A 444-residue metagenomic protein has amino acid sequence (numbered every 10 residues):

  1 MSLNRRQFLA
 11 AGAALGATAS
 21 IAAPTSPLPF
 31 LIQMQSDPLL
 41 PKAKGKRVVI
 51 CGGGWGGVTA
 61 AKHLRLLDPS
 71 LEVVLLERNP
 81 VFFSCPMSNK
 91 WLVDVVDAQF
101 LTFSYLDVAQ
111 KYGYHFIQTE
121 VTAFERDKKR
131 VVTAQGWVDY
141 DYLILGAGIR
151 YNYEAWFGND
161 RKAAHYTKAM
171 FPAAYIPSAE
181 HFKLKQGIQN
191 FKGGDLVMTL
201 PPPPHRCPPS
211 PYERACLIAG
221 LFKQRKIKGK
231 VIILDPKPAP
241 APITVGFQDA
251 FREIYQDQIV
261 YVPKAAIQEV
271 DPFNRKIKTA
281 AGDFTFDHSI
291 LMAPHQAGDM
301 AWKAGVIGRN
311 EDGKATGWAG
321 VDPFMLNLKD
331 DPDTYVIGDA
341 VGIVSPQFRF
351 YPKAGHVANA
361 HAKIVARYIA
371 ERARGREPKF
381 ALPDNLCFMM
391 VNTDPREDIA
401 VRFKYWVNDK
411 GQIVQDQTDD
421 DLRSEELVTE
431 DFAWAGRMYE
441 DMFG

Functional and structural regions predicted by a protein language model:
M1-G16: N-terminal secretory signal peptides and thylakoid transit peptides that target proteins across membranes
Q35-H115, P202-I243: Beta1-alpha1 glycine-rich phosphate/pyrophosphate-binding loop at the start of Rossmann-like nucleotide-binding domains
K44, I399-G444: C-terminal auxiliary extensions adjacent to catalytic cores
K111, H115-A123, V131, G220-T316 (+1 more regions): A Rossmann-like FAD-binding core segment of flavoenzymes
D139-G148, D287-P294: Short hydrophobic core segments
G148-Q224: Glycine-rich dinucleotide-binding loop and its adjacent helix/turn
R161-N190, D287-H288, M292-A358: FAD-site-proximal beta/loop scaffold in flavoenzymes
A358-A381: Internal hydrophobic alpha-helix adjacent to the cofactor/substrate pocket in enzyme cavities
